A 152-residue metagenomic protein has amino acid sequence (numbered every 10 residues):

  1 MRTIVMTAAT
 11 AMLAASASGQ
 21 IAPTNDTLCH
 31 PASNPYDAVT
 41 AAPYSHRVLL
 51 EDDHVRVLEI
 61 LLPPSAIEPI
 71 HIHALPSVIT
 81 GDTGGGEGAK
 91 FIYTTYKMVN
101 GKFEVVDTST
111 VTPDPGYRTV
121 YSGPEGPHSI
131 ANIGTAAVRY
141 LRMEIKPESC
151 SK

Functional and structural regions predicted by a protein language model:
M1-I4: Positively charged n-region of N-terminal signal peptides that target proteins for export
M6-A15: Bacterial N-terminal signal peptides
T7-A8, D82, E148: Compositionally biased, intrinsically disordered low-complexity segments
A17, S65, H73-V78, G84-G86 (+1 more regions): Generic preference for flexible, low-structure residues
Q20-E59, P64-I70, Y93-T95, V99-P127 (+3 more regions): A short, N-terminal "cap"/entry segment at the start of jelly-roll beta-barrel domains of the cupin/DSBH fold
A74-K102: Glycine- and acidic-residue-biased ligand/ion/polar-headgroup-sensing regions
